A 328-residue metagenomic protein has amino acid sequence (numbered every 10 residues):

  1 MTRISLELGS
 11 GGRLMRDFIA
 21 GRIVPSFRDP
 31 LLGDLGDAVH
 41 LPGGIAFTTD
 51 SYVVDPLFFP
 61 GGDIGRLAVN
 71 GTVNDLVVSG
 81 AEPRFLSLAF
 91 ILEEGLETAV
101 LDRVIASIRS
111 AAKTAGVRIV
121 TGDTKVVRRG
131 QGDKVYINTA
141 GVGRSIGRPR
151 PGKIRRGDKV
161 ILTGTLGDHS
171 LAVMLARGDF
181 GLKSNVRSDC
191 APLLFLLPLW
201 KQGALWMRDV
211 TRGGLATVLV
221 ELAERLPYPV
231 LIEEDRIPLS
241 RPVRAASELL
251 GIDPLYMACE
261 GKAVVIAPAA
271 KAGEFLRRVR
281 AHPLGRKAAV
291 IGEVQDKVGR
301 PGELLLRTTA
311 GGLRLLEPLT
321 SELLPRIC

Functional and structural regions predicted by a protein language model:
M1-I23, L313-L324: N-terminal amphipathic/basic leader segments beginning at the initiator methionine
S5, R13-L162, D168: Glycine-rich phosphate/pyrophosphate-binding loop regions near the starts of catalytic domains
R28, E93-G95, R187-C259: Active-site-proximal betaalpha loop/short-helix elements that scaffold phosphoryl/nucleotidyl transfer chemistry
L35-G36, M257-K262: Short Gly/Ser/Thr- and Asp/Glu-enriched loop/turn motifs at secondary-structure junctions
R144-L193, L305-R307, R326: Phosphate/diphosphate-binding glycine-rich loops and adjacent basic-rich segments that engage nucleotide
A267-G273: Helix N-cap motif at beta-to-alpha junctions
E274-L284: Short amphipathic alpha-helices in soluble, non-transmembrane regions that often serve as interface/regulatory elements
H282-C328: Acidic, Ser/Thr/Pro-rich beta/coil linker or hinge segments at domain junctions
